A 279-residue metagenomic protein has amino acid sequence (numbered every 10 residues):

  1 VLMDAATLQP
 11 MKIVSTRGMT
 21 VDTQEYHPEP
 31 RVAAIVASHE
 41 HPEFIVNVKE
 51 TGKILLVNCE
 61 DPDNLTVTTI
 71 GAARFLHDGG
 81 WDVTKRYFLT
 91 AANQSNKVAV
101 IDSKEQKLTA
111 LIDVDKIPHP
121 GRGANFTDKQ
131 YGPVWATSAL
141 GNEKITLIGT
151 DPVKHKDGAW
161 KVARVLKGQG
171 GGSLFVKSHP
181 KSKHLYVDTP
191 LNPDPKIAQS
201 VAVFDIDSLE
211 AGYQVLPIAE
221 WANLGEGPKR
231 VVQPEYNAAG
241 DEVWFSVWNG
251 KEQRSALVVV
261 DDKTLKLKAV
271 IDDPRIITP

Functional and structural regions predicted by a protein language model:
V1-P279: Predominantly soluble domains enriched in secretory-pathway, periplasmic, or organellar proteins
